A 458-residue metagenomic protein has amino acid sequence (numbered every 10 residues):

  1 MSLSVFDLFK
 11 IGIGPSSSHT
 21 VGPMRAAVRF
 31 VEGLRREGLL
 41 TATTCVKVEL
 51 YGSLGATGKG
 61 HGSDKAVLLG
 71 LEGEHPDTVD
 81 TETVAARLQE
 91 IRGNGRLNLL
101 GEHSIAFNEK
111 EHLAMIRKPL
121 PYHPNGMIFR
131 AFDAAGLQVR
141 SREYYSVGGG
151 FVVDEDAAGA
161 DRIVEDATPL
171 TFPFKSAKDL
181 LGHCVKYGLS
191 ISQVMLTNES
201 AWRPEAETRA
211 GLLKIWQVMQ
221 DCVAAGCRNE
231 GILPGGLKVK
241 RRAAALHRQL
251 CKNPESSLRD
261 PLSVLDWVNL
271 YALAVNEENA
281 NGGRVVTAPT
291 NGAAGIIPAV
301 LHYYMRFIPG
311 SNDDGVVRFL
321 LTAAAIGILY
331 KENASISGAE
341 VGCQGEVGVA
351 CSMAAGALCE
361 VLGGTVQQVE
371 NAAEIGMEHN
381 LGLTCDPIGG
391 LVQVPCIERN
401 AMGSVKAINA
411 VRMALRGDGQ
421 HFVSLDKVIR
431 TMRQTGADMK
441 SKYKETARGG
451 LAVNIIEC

Functional and structural regions predicted by a protein language model:
L8, G12, V268-N276, F319-G327 (+3 more regions): Short alpha-helical scaffolding segments that buttress acidic/His motifs in well-ordered protein cores
F9-A27, N281-V300, V341-S352: Conserved phosphate/anionic-ligand binding catalytic regions in large, soluble enzymes, centered on
S18-R35, P298-G310, A355-G363: Alpha-helical support elements that line or immediately flank enzyme active sites and cofactor-binding pockets
C45-G58, E90-L97, L246, F319-N333 (+2 more regions): Short, mixed-charge aromatic SLiMs
P76-S256: C-terminal regulatory domains involved in ligand/effector binding and gene-expression control
E205-G342, G450-C458: Accessory "access/gating" subregions that flank catalytic or transport cores
S311, T322, I328-A401, M413-F422: Hydrophobic alpha-helical bundle architecture
F422-C458: Extended hydrophobic packing segments that form well-structured cores
